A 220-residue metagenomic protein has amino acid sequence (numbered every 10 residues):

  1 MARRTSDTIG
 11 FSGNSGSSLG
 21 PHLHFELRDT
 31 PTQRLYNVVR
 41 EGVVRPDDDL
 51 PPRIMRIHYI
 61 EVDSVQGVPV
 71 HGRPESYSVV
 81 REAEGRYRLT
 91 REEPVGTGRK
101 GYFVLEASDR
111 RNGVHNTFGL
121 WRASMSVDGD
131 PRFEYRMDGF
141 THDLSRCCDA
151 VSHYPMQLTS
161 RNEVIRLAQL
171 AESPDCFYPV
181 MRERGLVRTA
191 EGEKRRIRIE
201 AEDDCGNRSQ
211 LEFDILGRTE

Functional and structural regions predicted by a protein language model:
M1, A83-G85, G119, S124-R188: Exoplasmic/lumenal beta-rich domain surfaces
M1, E26-P94, F103-D109, H115 (+3 more regions): Acidic, glycine-rich catalytic/binding loops that coordinate metals and/or anionic ligands
M1-S12: Short, well-structured beta-strand-loop connectors
F11-E26: Active-site loop architecture of trypsin-fold serine endopeptidases
S18-H22, D49, K100: Extracytoplasmic
E26, V104-S108, S124-S126, E200 (+1 more regions): Residue-level recognition of well-ordered beta-strand positions that form the cores of beta-sheet-rich folds across
G42, G119-W121, K194, E202-E220: Short beta-strand elements
G101-F103, E191-D203: Short, well-structured beta-strand segments within conserved domains
